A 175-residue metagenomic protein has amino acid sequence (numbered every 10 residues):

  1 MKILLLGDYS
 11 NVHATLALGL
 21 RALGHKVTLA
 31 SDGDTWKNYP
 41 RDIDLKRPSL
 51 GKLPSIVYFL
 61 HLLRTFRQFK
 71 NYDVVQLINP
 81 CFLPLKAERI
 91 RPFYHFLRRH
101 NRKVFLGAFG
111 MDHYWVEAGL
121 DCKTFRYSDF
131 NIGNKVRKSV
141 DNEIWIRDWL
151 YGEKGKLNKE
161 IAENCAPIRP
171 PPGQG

Functional and structural regions predicted by a protein language model:
M1-I43, R99-N101: N-terminal subdomain of nucleotide-sugar transferases
K2-L6, F66-R89, K103-G107, I168: Short N-terminal targeting/anchoring amphipathic segment
V12, I78, E153, P167-P171: Replace "coordinates the UDP/GDP/TDP-sugar" with "coordinates nucleotide-activated sugar donors
V12-A14, W36-P40, L83-K86, D112-E117 (+1 more regions): Short catalytic/ligand-binding loop motif for oxyanion handling, primarily in non-cytosolic enzymes, centered on
A30, V74-Q76, Y94-S139: Active-site proximal beta-strand in glycosyltransferases
P40-G51, G175: Active-site regions of enzymes building and remodeling cell-envelope glycoconjugates
P48-Q68: Glycine-rich, highly charged phosphate/nucleotide-binding loops
L63-K70, P92-R99, S128-A166: Membrane-proximal helix-turn-helix segments that form the acceptor-binding/catalytic region of lipid-linked
